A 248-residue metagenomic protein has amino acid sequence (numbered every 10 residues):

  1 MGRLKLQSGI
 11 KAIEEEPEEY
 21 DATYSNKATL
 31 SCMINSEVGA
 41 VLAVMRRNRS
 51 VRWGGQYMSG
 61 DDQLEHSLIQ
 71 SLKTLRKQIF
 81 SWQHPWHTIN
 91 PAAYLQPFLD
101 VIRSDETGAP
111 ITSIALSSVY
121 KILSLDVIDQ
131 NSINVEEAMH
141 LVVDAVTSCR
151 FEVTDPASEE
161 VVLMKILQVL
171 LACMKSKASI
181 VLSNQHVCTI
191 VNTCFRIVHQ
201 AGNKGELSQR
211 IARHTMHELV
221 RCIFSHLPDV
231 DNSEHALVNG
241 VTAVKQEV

Functional and structural regions predicted by a protein language model:
G2-V162, K177-H186, N232: Alpha-helical solenoid scaffolds in large eukaryotic transport, assembly, and signaling factors
L4, P228-V248: Acidic, serine/threonine- and proline-enriched intrinsically disordered linkers and terminal tails in large eukaryotic
V51, K204, R221, S225-N232: Extended alpha-solenoid scaffolds built from HEAT/ARM-like alpha-helical repeats and adjacent low-complexity/polar
S118-D126, V146, I166-K177, C194-V198 (+1 more regions): Hydrophobic residues within the alpha-helices of tandem HEAT/HEAT-like
I122-D126, T193, H235-A243: Short amphipathic alpha-helical patches
V153-S158, A201-S208, V248: Charged/polar, low-hydrophobicity segments characteristic of intrinsically disordered regions and flexible loops
A172-I180, N184-S208: Conserved, well-structured beta-alpha core segment at the onset of a catalytic domain
